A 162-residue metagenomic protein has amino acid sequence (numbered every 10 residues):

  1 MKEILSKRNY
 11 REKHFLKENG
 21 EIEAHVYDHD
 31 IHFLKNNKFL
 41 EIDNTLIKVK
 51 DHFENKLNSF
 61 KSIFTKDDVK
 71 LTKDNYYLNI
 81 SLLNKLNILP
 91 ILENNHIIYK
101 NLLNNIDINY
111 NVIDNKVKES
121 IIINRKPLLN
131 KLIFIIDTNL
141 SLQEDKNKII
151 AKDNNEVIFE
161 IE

Functional and structural regions predicted by a protein language model:
M1-E162: Residues that cap or anchor secondary-structure elements
